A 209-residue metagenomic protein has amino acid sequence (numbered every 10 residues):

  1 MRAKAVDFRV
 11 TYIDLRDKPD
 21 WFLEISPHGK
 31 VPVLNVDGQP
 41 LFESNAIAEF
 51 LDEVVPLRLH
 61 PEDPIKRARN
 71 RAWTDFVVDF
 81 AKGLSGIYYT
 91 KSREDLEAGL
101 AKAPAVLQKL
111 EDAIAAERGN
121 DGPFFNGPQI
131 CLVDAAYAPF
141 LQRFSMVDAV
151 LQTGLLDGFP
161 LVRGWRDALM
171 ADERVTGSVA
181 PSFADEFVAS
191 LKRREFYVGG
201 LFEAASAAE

Functional and structural regions predicted by a protein language model:
R2-F125, E195-E209: GST-like domain detector, emphasizing the conserved glutathione-binding G-site in the N-terminal thioredoxin-like
L23, Q152, D157, S190-L191: A generic membrane alpha-helix/interface feature
R67, F159-V162, A184: Alpha-helix initiation and N-capping motif
K82-G83, A101, Q108-K109, L141-R143 (+2 more regions): Non-globular targeting/processing and membrane-anchoring segments
A116, D121, S145-L151, V175-S178: Substrate-binding/catalytic groove segments of enzymes that remodel or degrade extracellular structural polymers
F125-V150, L155-G164, L169: GST superfamily/GST-like fold recognition
